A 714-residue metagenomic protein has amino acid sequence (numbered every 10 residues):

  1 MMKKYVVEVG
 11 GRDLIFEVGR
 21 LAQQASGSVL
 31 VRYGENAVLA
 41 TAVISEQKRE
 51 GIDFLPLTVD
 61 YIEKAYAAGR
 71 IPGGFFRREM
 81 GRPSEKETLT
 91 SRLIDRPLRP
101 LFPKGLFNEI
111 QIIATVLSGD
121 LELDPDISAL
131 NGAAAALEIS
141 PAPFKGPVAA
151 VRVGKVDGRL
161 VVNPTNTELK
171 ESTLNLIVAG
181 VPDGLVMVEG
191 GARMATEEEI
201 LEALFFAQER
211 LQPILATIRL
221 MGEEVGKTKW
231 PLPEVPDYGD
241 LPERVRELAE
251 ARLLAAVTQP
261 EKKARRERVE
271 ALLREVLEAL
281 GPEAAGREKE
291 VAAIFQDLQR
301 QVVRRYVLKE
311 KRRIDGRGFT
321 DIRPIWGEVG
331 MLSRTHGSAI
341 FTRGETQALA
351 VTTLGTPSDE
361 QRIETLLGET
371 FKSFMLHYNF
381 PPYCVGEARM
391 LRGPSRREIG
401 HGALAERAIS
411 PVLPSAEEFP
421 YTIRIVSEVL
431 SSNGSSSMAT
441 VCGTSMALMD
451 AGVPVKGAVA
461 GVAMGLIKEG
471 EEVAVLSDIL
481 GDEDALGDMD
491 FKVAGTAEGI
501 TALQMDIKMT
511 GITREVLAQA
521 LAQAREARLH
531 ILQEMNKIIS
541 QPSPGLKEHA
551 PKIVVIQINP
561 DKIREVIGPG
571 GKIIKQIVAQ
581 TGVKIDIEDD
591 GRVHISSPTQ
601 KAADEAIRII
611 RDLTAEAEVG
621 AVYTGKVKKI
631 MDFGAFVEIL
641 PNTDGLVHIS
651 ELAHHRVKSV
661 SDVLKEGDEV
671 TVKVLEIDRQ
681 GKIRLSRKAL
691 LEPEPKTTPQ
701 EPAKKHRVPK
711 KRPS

Functional and structural regions predicted by a protein language model:
M1-S45, R49, P56, W230-G368 (+3 more regions): Extended amphipathic alpha-helical scaffolds
M2-Y5, V9-R12, S26, F54 (+10 more regions): Alpha/propeptide regions of enzymes that mature by internal proteolysis
A25-Q111, V116-S118, L123, E189 (+4 more regions): Glycine-rich, flexible beta-strand/loop modules in the N-terminal catalytic cores of phosphate-handling
G27-V29, L123-P141, V329-T352, N433-P454 (+1 more regions): Conserved phosphate/anionic-ligand binding catalytic regions in large, soluble enzymes, centered on
K104-I110, K145-P147, I214-L232, K263-A264 (+7 more regions): Flexible, glycine/charged-enriched surface loops at secondary-structure junctions
A114-V116, V186-G191, L232, P236 (+7 more regions): Short, hydrophobic beta-strand segments
P141-Q259, L448-P544: Mobile "lid/hinge" segments at catalytic clefts and subdomain interfaces of large enzymes
H549-I553, P560-S714: Single-stranded RNA-binding regions, centering on S1/OB-family and related RNA-binding modules
